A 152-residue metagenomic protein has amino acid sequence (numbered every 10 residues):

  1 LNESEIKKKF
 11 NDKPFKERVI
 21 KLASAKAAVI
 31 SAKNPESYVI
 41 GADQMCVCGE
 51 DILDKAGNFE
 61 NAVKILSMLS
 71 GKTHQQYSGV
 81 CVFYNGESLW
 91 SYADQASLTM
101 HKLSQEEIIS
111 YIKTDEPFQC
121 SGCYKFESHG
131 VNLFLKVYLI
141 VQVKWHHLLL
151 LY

Functional and structural regions predicted by a protein language model:
L1-E3, G79-E87, Q119-N132: Mobile beta-alpha loop/short-helix "lid" or hinge segments that flank ligand
L1-Y38, D51, L103-E106: N-terminal polybasic phosphate/anion-binding patch
S4-I6, M45-V47, E87-D94, L135-Y138: Acidic/polar active-site rim loop that often engages polyanionic ligands
R18, Q44-H74, M100-K102: Active-site-adjacent loop/tail segments of enzyme domains
A23, D43, A62, V80 (+1 more regions): Residue-level signal for inorganic ion chemistry
S37-Y38, H74-Q75, G79-C81: Structural motif
V63-S67, S78-A96: Anionic-ligand binding region
K72, Q95-Y152: GST superfamily/GST-like fold recognition
